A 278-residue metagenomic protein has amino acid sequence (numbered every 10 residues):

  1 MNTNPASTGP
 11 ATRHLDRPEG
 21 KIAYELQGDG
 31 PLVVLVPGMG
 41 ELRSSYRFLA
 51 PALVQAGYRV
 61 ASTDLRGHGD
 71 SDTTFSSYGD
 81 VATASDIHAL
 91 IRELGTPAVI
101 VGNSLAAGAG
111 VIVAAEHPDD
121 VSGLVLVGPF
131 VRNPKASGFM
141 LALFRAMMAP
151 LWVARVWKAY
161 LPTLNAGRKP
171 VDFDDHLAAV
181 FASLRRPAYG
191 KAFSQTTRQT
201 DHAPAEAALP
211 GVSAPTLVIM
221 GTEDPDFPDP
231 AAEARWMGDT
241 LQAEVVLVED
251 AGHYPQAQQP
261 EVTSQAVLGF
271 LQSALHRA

Functional and structural regions predicted by a protein language model:
M1-V33, Q55-Y58, G95, Q272-A278: Alpha/beta-hydrolase fold catalytic core
E25-D70: Conserved HGGG/HGGXW glycine-rich cap/lid loop of the alpha/beta-hydrolase fold
R47, Q55, S62-V101, L105: Active-site loop/oxyanion-hole signature of alpha/beta-hydrolase fold enzymes
A109-V113: Hydrolases whose catalytic domains are alpha/beta-hydrolase-1, hotdog thioesterase, or metallo-beta-lactamase-like
A115, S122-W152: Flexible "cap/lid" loop of the alpha/beta hydrolase fold
K135-S137, V153-G211: Conserved alpha/beta-hydrolase catalytic His-Asp/Glu region
L217-A251: Conserved loop-alpha-helix segment in the C-terminal half of the alpha/beta-hydrolase fold that carries the catalytic
L241-A278: Catalytic active-site module of serine/aspartate enzymes centered on a nucleophile-bearing elbow/loop
